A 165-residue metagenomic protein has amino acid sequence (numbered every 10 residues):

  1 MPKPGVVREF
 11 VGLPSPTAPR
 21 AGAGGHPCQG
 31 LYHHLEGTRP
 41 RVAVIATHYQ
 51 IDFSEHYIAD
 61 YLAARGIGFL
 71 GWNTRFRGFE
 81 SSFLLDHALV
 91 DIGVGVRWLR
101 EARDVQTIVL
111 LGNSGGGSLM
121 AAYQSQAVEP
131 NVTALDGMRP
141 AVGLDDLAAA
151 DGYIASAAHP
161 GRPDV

Functional and structural regions predicted by a protein language model:
M1-V42: N-terminal cap/lid segment of alpha/beta-hydrolase-fold proteins
A23, E36-T38, L62, E101-R103 (+1 more regions): Generic structural signal for beta-strand residues in well-ordered domains
P27-Q29, H33-F79: Short, surface-exposed "cap/lid" segments of acyl-processing enzymes
Q50, R75-V109: Catalytic nucleophile-loop/oxyanion-hole region of alpha/beta-hydrolase and closely related hydrolase-like folds
E55, G78-S81, S118-L119, P163-D164: Extracytoplasmic/secreted cell-surface and envelope-processing proteins
Y61-R65, A88, Q126-V128: Glycine-rich, phosphate-binding/catalytic loops in enzymes
W98-V165: Primarily recognizes the serine-hydrolase "nucleophile elbow" in alpha/beta-hydrolase and SGNH/GDSL folds
